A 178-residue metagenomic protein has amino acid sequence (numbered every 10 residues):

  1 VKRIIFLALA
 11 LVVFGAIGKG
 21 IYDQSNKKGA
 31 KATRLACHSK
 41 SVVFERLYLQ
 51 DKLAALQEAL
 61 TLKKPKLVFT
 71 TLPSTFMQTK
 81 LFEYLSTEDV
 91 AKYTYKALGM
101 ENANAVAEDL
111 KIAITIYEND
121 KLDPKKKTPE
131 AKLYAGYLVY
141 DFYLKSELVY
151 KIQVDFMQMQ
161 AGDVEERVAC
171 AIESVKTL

Functional and structural regions predicted by a protein language model:
K2-E88: A structural "domain/chain start" motif
K28, Y48-K52, M159-L178: C-terminal/domain-edge helix-coil "capping" segments
T79-E88, L133, M157-V168: Solvent-exposed, acidic/flexible segments
K80-E118: Structured, soluble extracytoplasmic/luminal domains of envelope-associated proteins
A91, Y95, Y137, E165-I172: Extracytoplasmic/secreted envelope proteins and their assembly/folding machinery, especially bacterial periplasmic
A105-L144: Surface-exposed short loop/turn segments
S146-L148: Residue-level signal for glycine
I152-V154: Short hydrophobic alpha-helix segments
